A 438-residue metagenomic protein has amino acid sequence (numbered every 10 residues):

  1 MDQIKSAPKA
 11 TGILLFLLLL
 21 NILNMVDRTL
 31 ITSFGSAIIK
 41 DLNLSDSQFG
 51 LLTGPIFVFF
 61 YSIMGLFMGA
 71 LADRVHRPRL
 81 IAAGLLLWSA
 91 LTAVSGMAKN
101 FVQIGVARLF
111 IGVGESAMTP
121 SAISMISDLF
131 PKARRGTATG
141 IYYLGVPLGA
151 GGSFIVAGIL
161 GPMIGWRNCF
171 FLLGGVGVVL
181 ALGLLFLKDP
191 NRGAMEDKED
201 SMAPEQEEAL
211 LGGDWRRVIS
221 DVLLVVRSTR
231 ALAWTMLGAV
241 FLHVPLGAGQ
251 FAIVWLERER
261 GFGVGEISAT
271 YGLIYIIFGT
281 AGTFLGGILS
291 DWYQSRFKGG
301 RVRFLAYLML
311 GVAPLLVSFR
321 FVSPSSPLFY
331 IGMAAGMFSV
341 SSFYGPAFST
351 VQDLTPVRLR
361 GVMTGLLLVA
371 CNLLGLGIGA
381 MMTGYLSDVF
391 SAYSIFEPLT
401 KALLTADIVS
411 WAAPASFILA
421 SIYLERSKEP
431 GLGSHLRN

Functional and structural regions predicted by a protein language model:
D2-S6, A194-W234, E259: Juxtamembrane intracellular "pre-TM" segments in multi-pass secondary transporters
T32, R230-F284, V340-Y344, F348 (+1 more regions): Extracytoplasmic gate region of multi-pass secondary transporters
F34-I63: Extracellular/periplasmic helix-loop-helix junction of adjacent transmembrane segments in MFS-like secondary
N43, H76, M97-Q103, G114 (+3 more regions): Helix-breaking motifs and short loop linkers at transmembrane-helix boundaries and internal kinks in secondary membrane
I63-K99: Conserved MFS/SLC helix-loop-helix module at the cytosolic interface between two early adjacent transmembrane helices
R79-A93, R301-L316: Structural signature of the two symmetry-related core transmembrane helices
A107-P147: Cytoplasmic helix-loop-helix junction between adjacent transmembrane helices in 12-TM secondary transporters
Y142-R192: Helix-loop-helix hairpin linking two adjacent transmembrane segments in secondary transporters
